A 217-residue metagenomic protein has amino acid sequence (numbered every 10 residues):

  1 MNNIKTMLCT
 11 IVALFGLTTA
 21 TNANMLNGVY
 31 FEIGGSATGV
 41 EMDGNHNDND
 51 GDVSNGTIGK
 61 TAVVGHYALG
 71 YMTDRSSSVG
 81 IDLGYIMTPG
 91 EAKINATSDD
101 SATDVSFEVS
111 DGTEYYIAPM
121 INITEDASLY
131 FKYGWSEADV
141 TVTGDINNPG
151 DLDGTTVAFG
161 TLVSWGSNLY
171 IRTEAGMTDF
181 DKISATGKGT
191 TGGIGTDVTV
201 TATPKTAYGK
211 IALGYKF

Functional and structural regions predicted by a protein language model:
M1-G28: Cleavable N-terminal export/targeting peptides
A20-F217: Gram-negative outer-membrane beta-barrel domains
